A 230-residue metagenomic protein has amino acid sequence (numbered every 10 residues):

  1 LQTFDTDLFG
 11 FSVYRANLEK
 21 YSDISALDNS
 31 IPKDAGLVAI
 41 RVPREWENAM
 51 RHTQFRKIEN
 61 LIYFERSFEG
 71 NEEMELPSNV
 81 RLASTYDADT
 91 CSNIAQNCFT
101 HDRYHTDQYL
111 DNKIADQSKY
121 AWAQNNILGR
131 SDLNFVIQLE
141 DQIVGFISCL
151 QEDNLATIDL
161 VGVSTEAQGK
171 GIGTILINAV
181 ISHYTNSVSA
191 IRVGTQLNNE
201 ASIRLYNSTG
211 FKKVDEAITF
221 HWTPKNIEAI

Functional and structural regions predicted by a protein language model:
L1-A16, R66-Y86, I227-I230: Conserved N-terminal entry element of GNAT/NAT acetyltransferase domains
N17-S78, Y86, A217-W222: Acyl-donor-binding surface of acyltransferase catalytic domains
S22-S30, L160-V163, G169-S182, I203-S208: Conserved acetyl-CoA-binding loop-helix of GNAT-fold acetyltransferases
P32-P43, L155, Y184-T195: Conserved GNAT acetyl-CoA-binding A-motif
R44-I58, K170, T174, L197-D215: Conserved active-site alpha-helix within GNAT-family acetyltransferase domains
N48-A49, N112-V136: Active-site rim helix/loop that mediates acceptor-substrate recognition in acyltransferases
N79-A95, F99-D102: A short beta-loop-alpha structural element at the N-terminal edge of CoA-dependent acyl/N-acetyltransferase catalytic
S131-I147, S164: Conserved beta-hairpin
